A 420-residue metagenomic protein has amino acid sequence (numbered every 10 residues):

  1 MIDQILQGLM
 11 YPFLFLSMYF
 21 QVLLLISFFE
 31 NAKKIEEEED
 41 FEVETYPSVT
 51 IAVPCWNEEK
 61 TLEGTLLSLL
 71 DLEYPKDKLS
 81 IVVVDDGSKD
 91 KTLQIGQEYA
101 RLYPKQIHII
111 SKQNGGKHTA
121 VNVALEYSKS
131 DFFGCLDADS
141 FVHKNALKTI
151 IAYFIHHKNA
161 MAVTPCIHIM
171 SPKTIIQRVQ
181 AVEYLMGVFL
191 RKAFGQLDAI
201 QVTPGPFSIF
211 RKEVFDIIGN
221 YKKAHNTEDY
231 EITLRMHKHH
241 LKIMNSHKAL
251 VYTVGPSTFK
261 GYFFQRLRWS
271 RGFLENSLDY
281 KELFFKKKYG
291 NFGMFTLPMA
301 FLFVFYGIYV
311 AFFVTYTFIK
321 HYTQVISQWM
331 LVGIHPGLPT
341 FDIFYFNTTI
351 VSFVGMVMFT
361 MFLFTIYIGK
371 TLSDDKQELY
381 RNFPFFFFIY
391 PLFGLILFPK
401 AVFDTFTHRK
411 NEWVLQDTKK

Functional and structural regions predicted by a protein language model:
M1-L67: N-proximal low-complexity "stem/linker" segments adjacent to membrane-targeting elements
L23-S48, E282-F295, Q324-K420: Juxtamembrane C-terminal module of membrane proteins
P47-T50, S80, E231: Cell-envelope/extracellular polymer assembly enzymes that use nucleotide-activated donors
L62-G64, D90-E98, V121, N145: Acidic helix N-cap motif at the loop->helix transition within catalytic regions of sugar-transfer enzymes
L67-K78: Short, acidic, metal-binding catalytic loop of nucleotide-sugar glycosyltransferases
K76, D85-Q94, N114-G115: A conserved acidic beta->alpha catalytic loop
P104, H118-A120, A124, S130-D131 (+4 more regions): Long helical/loop segments within the catalytic core of UDP-sugar-dependent glycosyltransferases, especially the large
